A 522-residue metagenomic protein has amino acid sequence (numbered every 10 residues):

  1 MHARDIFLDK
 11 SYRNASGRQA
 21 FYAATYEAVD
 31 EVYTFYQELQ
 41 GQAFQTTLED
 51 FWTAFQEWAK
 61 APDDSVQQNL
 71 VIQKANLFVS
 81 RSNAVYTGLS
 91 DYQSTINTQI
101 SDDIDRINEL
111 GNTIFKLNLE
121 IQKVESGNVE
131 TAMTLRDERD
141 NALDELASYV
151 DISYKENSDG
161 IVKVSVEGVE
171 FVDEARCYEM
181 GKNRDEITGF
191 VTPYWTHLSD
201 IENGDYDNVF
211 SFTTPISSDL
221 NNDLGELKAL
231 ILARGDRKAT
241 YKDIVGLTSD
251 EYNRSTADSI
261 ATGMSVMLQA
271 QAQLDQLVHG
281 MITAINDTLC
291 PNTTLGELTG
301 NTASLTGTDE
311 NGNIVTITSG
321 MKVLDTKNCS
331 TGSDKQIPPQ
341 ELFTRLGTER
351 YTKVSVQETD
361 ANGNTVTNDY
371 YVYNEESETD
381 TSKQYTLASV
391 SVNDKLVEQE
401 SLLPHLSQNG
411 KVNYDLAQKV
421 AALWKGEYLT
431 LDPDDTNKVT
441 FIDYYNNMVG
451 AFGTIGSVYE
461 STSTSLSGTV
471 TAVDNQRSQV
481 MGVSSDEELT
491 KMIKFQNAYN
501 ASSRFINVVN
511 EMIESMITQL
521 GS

Functional and structural regions predicted by a protein language model:
M1-S522: Structural signature of extracellular appendage/secretion-system components
